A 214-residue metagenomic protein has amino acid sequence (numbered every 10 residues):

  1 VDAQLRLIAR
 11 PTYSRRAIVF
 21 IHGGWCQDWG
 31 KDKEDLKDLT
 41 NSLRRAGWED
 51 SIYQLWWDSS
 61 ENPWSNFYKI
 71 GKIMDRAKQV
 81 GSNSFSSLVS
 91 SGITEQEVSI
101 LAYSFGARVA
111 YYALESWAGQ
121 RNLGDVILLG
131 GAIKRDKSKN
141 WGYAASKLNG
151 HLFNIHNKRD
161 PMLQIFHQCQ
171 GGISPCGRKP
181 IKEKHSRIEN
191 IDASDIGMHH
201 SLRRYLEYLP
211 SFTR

Functional and structural regions predicted by a protein language model:
V1-S14: Short beta-strand-to-loop junctions in surface cap/lid or active-site-entrance loops
D2-Q4, K31-D38: Eukaryotic beta-rich interaction modules
R15-G24: Short beta-strand element of the alpha/beta-hydrolase
W25, E49-D50: Glycine-rich short-loop/terminal segments
C26-G30: Short substrate-entry loop that stabilizes the transition state in hydrolases
K33, K78, H199-R203: Electropositive phosphate-/nucleotide-binding environments in soluble metabolic enzymes
E34-R44, D50-W57, N62-G177: Serine-dependent carboxylesterase/thioesterase catalytic core of lipase-like alpha/beta-hydrolase/SGNH enzymes
L163-R214: C-terminal catalytic-base region of ester-bond hydrolases, centering on the histidine of the charge-relay
